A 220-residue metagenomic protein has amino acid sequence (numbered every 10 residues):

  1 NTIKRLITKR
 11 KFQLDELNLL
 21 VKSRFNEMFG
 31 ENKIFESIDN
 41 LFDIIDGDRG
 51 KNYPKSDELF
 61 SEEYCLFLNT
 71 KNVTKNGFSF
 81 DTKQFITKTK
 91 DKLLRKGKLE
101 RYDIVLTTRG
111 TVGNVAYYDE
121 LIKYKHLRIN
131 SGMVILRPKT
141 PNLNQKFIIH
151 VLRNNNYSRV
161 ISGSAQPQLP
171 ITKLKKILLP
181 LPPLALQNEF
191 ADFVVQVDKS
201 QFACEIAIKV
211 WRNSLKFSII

Functional and structural regions predicted by a protein language model:
R5, K9-K51, K176-E189, V195-I220: Non-catalytic DNA-recognition/assembly elements of restriction-modification systems
K33-N76, K90-L94: Low-complexity, Lys/Gly-biased intrinsically disordered segments
F60, K125-V134, K146, G163-N188: A short glycine-rich beta-alpha junction/loop motif
Y64, T82, N130-G132: A generic structural signal for short beta-strands and their flanking turns/coil linkers
N69, T89-R153, P170: A short beta-sheet element
N72-F85, L127: Short, basic/aromatic beta-hairpin or loop at an interaction surface
